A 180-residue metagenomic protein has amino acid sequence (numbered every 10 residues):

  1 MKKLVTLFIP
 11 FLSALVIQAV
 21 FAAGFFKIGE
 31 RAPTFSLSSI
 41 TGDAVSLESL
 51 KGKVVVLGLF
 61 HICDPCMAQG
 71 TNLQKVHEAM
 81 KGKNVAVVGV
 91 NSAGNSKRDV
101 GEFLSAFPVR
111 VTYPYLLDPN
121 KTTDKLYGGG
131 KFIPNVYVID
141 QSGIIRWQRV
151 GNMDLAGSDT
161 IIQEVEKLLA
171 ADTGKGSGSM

Functional and structural regions predicted by a protein language model:
V5-T6, P10, V16-T34, E102 (+1 more regions): N-proximal helix/coil linker or "cap" segments that precede and/or mark the start of modular domains
A32-P33, V54, I133-N135: Short loop/turn microsegments at loop-to-beta-strand junctions
S36-V55: A short beta-strand-turn-helix
A44, P65, I144-I145: Hydrophobic "anchor" residues
V56-L57, V87: Hydrophobic beta-strand anchors of alpha/beta hydrolase catalytic cores
L59-N72: Conserved redox-active cysteine motifs that mediate thiol-disulfide chemistry, especially di-cysteine Cys-X(1-2)-Cys
V88, F103-N135, I139-Q141: Short, internal strand/loop/helix patches that form the active-site neighborhood or redox-interaction surface
N135-M180: Thiol-/selenol-based redox modules, centered on thioredoxin-like and closely related oxidoreductase domains
